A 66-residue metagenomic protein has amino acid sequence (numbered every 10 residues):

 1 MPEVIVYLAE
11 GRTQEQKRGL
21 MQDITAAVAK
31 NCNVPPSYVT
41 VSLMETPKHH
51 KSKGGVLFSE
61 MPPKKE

Functional and structural regions predicted by a protein language model:
M1-E66: A domain-level signal for the structural core that forms small-molecule/cofactor-binding pockets and catalytic centers
